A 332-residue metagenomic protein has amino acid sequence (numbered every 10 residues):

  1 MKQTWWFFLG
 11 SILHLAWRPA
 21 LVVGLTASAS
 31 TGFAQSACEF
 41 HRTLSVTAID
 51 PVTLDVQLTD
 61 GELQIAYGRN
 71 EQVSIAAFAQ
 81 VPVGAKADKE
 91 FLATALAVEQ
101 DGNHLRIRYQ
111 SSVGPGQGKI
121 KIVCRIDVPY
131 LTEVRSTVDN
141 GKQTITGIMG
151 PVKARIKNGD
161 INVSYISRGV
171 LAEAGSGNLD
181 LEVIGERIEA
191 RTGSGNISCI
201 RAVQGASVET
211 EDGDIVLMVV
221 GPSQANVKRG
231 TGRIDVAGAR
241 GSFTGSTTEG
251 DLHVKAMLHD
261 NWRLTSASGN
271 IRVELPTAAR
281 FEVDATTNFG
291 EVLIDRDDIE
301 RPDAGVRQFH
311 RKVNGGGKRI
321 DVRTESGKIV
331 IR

Functional and structural regions predicted by a protein language model:
K2-R332: Intrinsically disordered, low-complexity terminal regions
